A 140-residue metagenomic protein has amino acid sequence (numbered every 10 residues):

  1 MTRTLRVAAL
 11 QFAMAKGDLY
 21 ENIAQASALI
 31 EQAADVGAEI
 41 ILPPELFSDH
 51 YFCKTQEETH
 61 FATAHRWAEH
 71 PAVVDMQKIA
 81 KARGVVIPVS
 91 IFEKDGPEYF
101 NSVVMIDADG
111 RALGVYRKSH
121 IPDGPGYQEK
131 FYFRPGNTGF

Functional and structural regions predicted by a protein language model:
M1-V7, N137-F140: Beta-strand-turn-beta hairpins that frame and shape the catalytic cleft of phosphate-ester-processing enzymes
R3, R83-I87, P97-F100: Short, basic and Ser/Thr-rich N-terminal targeting/leader segments
T4-K16, S102, V115-K118: Active-site-proximal beta-strand elements of phosphoester/diester hydrolases
V7, N22, I30-T59, A80 (+1 more regions): Active-site beta-strand/loop signature of hydrolases that rely on acidic residues for catalysis
Q11-E31: N-terminal phosphate-binding loop and adjacent alpha-helix
A13, F47, F92-E93: Catalytic metal-binding/acid-base residues of hydrolase active sites
H65-A68, K78, K94-F140: Active-site catalytic loop in hydrolytic enzyme cores
H65-P88: CN hydrolase (nitrilase-like) catalytic-core segments centered on the catalytic cysteine and neighboring Lys/Glu
